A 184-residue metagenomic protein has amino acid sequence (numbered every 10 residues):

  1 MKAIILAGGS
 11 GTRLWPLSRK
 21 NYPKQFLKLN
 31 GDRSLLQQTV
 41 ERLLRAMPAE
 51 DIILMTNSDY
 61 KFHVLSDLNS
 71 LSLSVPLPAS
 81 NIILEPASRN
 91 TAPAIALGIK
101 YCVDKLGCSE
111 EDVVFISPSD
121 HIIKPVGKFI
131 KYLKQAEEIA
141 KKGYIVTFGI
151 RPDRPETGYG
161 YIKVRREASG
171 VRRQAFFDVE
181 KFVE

Functional and structural regions predicted by a protein language model:
M1-K2, G170: Secondary-structure boundary/capping motif
K2-I5, P16, K20-P23, K28-V113 (+2 more regions): Conserved N-terminal catalytic core of the sugar/cofactor nucleotidyltransferase
L6-G9, L29, E156-G158: Short glycine/serine/threonine-biased micro-segments
S10, H121: Active-site metal-binding loops of divalent metal-dependent hydrolases
T12-L14, K61-H63, P155-T157: Flexible loop/turn segments at secondary-structure boundaries
S117-S119: Active-site acidic Asp-centered loop
P125-E184: Conserved core of the sugar-phosphate nucleotidyltransferase
